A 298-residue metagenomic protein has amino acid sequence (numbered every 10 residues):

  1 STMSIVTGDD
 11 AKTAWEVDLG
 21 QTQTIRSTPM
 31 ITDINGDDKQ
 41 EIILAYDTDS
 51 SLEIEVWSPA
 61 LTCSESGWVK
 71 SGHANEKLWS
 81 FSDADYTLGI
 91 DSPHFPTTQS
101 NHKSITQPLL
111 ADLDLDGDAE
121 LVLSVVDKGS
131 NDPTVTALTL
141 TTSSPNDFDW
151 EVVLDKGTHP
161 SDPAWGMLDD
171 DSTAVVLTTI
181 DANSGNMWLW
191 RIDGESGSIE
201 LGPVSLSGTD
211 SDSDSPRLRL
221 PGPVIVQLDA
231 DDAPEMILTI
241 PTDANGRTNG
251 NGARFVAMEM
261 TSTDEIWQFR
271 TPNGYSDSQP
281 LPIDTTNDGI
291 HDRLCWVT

Functional and structural regions predicted by a protein language model:
S1, G36-A45, L115-S124, D170-T178 (+2 more regions): Acidic/hydrophobic-patterned starts of short beta strands in beta-sheet-rich repeat architectures
T2-S4, E53-E55, P133-A137, N186-W190 (+1 more regions): A short loop-to-beta-strand structural motif that recurs across blades of beta-propeller domains
T7-D10, P59-T62, L140-S144, D193-S196 (+1 more regions): Short loop/turn segments that connect beta-strands within beta-propeller blades
A14-D18, E65-A84, S92, D147-L154 (+2 more regions): Beta-propeller fold detector
D18-T28, A84-Q107, V153-D162, L206-V224 (+1 more regions): Repeat-based blade/solenoid architectures
S27-I34, E41, T106-L115, E120 (+4 more regions): Beta-propeller blade termini
Y46-S51, V126-N131, I180-G185, P241-R247 (+1 more regions): Short glycine/acidic-enriched loop and turn motifs that connect beta-strands
